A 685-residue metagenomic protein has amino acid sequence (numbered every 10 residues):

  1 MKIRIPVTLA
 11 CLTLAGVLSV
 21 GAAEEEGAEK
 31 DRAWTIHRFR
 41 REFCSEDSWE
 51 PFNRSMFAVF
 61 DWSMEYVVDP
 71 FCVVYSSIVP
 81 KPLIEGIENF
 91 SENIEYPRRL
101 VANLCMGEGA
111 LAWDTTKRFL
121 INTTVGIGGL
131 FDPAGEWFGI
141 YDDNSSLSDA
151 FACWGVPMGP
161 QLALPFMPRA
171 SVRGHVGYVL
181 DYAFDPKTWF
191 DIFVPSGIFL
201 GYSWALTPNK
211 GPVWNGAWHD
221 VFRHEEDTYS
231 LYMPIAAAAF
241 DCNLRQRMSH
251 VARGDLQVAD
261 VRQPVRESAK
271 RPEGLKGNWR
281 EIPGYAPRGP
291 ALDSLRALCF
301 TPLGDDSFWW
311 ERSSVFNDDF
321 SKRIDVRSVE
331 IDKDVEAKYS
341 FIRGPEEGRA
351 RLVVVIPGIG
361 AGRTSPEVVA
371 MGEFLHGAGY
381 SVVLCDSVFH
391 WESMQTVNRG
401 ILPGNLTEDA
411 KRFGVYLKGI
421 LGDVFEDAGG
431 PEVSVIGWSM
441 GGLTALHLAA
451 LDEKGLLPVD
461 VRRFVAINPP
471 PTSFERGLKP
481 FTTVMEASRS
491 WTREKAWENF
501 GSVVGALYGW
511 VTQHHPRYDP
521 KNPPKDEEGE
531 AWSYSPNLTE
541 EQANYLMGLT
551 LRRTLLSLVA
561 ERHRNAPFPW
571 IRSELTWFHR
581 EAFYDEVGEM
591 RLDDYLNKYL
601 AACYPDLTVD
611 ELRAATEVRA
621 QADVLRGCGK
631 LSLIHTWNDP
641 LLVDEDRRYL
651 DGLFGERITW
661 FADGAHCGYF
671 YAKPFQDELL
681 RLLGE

Functional and structural regions predicted by a protein language model:
V20-G109, F199-R266: N-terminal targeting leaders of membrane proteins
E281-G348: N-terminal cap/lid segment of alpha/beta-hydrolase-fold proteins
I342-W391, T396, D644: Short, surface-exposed "cap/lid" segments of acyl-processing enzymes
L402-F425: Alpha/beta-hydrolase active-site loop
L451-R580: Alpha/beta-hydrolase-fold enzymes
G627, L633-H635: Short beta-strand/loop motif that positions the catalytic acidic residue of the alpha/beta-hydrolase fold
P640-D646: Conserved alpha/beta-hydrolase "acid-adjacent" motif
F661-P674: Catalytic histidine-centered segment of alpha/beta-hydrolase-like enzymes
